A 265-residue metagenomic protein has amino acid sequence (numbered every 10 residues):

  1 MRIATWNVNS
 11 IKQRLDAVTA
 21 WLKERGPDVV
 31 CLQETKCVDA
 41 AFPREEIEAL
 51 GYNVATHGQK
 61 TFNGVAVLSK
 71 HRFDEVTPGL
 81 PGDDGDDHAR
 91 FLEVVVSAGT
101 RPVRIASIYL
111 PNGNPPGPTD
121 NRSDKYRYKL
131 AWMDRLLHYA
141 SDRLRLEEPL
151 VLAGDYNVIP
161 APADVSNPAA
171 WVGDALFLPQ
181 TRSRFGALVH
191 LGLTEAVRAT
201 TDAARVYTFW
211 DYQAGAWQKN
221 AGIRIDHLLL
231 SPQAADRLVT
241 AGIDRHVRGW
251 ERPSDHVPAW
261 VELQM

Functional and structural regions predicted by a protein language model:
M1-S10, P102-R122, A153, H256: Active-site-proximal beta-strand elements of phosphoester/diester hydrolases
W6-N7, L22-A40, I105, Y139-P162 (+4 more regions): Active-site beta-strand/loop signature of hydrolases that rely on acidic residues for catalysis
S10, R14, D86, R127-L136 (+1 more regions): Soluble or luminal CAZymes and related metallo-dependent hydrolases
I11-Q13, C37-A41, P115-P116, I159-P160 (+1 more regions): Active-site environment of divalent metal-dependent phosphoester hydrolases
K12-K23: Short, acidic/polar
T35-V38, F42-G117: Structured beta-strand-rich core segments of catalytic domains in phosphoester-bond hydrolases
D39, E48, V76-D83, A161-M265: Metal-dependent phosphoester-hydrolase catalytic domains
P81-G82, L110-D134, A169-G173: Surface-exposed cleft-lining segments at the edges of enzyme active sites
